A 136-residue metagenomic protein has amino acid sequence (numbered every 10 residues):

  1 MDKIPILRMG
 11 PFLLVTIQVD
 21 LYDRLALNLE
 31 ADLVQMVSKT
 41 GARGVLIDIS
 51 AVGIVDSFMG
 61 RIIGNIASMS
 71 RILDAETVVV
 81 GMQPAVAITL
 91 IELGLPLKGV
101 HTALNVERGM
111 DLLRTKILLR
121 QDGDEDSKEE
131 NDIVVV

Functional and structural regions predicted by a protein language model:
D2-E30: STAS-typified acidic loop motif
P5-R8, Q35-K39: Short, conserved, surface-exposed binding loops centered on an aromatic residue
L14, R108-D111: A short acidic, often aromatic-flanked loop/helix-cap motif at beta-alpha or helix-coil junctions that lines enzyme
E30-V37, G44-L46, G64, L90 (+1 more regions): Extended, hydrophobic alpha-helical segments
A42-R43, I47-P96: Amphipathic alpha-helical interaction surfaces in cytosolic regulatory modules
I66, D111-K116: Catalytic cores of nucleotide-enabled group-transfer and carboxylate-activating enzymes in metabolic and assembly-line
K98-G109: Short acidic-hydrophobic, aromatic-tinged amphipathic segments that line or gate anion-handling sites
T115-V136: Intrinsically disordered or compositionally simple regulatory linkers and C-terminal tails in signal-transduction
